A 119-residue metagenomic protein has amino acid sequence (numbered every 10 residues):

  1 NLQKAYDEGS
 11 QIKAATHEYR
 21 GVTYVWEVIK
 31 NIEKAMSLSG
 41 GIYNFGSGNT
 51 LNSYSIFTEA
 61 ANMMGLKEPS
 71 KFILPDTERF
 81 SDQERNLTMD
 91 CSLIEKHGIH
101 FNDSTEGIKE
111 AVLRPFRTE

Functional and structural regions predicted by a protein language model:
N1-R20, V25-K30: NAD(P)-dependent short-chain dehydrogenase/reductase
Q3, V25-M36, T105-V112: Short, amphipathic alpha-helical "lid/cap" segments that border enzyme active or binding sites
S10, Y24-E33, G41, M89 (+1 more regions): Catalytic phosphate/metal-binding cores of nucleic-acid and nucleotide-processing enzymes, i.e., regions that mediate
I12, G21, N49-T50, L87: Residues that recognize and position ribonucleotide moieties
A14-A15, F45, S104: Hydrophobic residues at beta-strand termini and immediately following loops that shape nucleotide-binding pockets
Y19, S47, G98: Conserved residues at beta->alpha junctions
N31-R85: Mid/C-terminal beta-alpha module of Rossmann-like enzyme folds, strongest in SDR-family dehydrogenases/epimerases
N52-T58, L74-E119: Conserved C-terminal active-site "lid" loop/helix of NAD(P)H-dependent oxidoreductases that clamps the redox cofactor
